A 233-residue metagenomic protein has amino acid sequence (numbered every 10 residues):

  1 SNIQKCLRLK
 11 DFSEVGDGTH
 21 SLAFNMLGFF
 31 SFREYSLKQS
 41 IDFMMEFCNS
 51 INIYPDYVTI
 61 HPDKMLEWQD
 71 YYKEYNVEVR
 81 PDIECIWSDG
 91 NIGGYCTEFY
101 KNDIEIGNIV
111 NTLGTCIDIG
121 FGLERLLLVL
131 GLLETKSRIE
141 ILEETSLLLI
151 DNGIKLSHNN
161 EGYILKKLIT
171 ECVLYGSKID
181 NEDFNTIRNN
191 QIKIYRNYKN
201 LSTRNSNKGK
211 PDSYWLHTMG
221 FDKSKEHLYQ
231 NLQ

Functional and structural regions predicted by a protein language model:
S1-K167, L174-N185, R196-S206, K210-Q230: Structured aminoacyl-transfer and RNA-binding surfaces used for tRNA recognition/handling in the translation apparatus
T186-N190: Short, charge-rich, low-complexity alpha-helical interaction segments
